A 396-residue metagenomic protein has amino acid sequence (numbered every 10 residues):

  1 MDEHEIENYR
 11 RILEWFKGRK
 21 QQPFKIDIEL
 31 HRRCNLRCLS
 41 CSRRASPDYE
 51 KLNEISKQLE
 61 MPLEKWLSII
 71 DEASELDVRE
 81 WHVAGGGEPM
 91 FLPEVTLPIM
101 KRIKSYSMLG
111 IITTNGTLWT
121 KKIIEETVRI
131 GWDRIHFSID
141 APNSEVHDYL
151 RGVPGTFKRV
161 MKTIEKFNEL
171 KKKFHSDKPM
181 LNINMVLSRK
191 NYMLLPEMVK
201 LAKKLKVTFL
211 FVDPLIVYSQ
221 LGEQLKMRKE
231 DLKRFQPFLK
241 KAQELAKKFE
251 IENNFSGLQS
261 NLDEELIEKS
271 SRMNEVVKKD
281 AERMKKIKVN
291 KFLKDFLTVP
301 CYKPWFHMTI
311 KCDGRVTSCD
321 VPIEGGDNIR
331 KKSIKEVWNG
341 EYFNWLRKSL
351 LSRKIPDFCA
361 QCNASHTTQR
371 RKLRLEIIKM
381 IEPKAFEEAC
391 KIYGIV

Functional and structural regions predicted by a protein language model:
M1-E7, E50-S56, L109, R129-K332 (+1 more regions): Radical SAM enzyme [4Fe-4S]-AdoMet core and its adjacent flexible, acidic and glycine-rich loops/tails across
M1-R134, Y149, M227-P237, L245 (+2 more regions): Conserved alpha-helical substructure of the radical SAM core
E14-K17, L293-L297, K348: Short, P/G- and charge-enriched loop/turn segments at secondary-structure junctions
D27, H31-C34, K294, C312 (+1 more regions): Residue-level signal for mature regions of secreted extracellular proteins and peptides
C34, C38-C41, C301, C319 (+1 more regions): Short cysteine clusters
A45, G85, I139, P214 (+2 more regions): Residues that line or immediately flank small-molecule/substrate-binding pockets and catalytic motifs
M284, D295, V321-T368: Membrane-interface junctions of multi-pass transporters
T298-C301, M308-K311, R347-V396: Auxiliary Fe-S-binding modules of radical SAM enzymes
